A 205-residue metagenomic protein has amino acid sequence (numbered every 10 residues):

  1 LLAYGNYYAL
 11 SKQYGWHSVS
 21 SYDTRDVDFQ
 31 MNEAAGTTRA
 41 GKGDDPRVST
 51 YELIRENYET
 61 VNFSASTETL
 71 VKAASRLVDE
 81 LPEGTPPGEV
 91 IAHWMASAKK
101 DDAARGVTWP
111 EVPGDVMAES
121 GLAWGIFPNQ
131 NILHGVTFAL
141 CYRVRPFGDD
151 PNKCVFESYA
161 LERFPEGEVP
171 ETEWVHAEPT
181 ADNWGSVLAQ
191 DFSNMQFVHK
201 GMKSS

Functional and structural regions predicted by a protein language model:
L1-S205: C-terminal catalytic domain of Rieske-type non-heme iron oxygenases
